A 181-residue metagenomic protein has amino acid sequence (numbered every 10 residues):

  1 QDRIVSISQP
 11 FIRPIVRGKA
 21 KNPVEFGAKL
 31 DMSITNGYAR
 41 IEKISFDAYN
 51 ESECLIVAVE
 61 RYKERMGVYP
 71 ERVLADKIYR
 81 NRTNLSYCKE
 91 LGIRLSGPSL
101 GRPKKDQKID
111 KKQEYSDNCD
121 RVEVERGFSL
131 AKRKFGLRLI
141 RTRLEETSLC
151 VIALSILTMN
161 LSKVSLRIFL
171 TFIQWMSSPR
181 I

Functional and structural regions predicted by a protein language model:
Q1-E71, K77, Y87: Polybasic low-complexity intrinsically disordered regions
D2, G27-K29, P70, C88-G92 (+4 more regions): Active-site lining segments that contact anionic ligands and/or coordinate catalytic metals
F11, N36, S45, Y79 (+4 more regions): A broadly conserved detector of short glycine/acidic/proline-rich loop/turn motifs that flank catalytic sites and bind
V16, T83, D106-Q107, V151-A153: Short, solvent-exposed polar/charged micro-motifs at secondary-structure junctions
K19-K21, K43-N50, K111-C119, R143-E145: Short, contiguous acidic/charged loop-to-helix segments that flank catalytic cores in large enzymes
M32, L55, P70-N81, L95-S96 (+2 more regions): Short, conserved catalytic/metal-binding motifs centered on acidic residues
M66-N118, L139-R141: An internal, acidic/charged active-site-proximal segment that coordinates divalent cations and/or engages
K112-I181: Basic, amphipathic alpha-helical segments enriched in Lys/Arg and hydrophobic/aromatic residues
